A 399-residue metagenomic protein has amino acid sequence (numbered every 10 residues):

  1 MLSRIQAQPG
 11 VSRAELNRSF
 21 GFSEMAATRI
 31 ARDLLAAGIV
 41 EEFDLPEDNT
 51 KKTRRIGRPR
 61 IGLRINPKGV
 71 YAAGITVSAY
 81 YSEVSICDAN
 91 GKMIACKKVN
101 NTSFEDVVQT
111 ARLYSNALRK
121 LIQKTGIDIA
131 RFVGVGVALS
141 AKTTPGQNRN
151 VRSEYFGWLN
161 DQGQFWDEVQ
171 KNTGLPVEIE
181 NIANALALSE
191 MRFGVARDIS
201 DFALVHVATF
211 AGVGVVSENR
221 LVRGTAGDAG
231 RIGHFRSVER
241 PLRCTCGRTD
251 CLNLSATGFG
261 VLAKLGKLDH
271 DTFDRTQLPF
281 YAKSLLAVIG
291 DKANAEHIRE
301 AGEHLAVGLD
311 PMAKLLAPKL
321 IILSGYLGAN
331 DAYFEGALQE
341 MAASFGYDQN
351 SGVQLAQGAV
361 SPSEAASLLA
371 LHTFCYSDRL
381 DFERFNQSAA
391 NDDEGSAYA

Functional and structural regions predicted by a protein language model:
L2-K98, D106-D128, L252-A399: ATP-binding/phosphotransfer module of carbohydrate and carboxylate kinases, centering on a glycine-rich
G62-R64, A72-T76, F132-G136, F202-H206 (+1 more regions): Short glycine-aspartate micro-motif
Y80-S82, K142-T144, G212: Short, acidic Gly/Pro/Ser/Thr-rich loop/turn segments
G91-K92, Q147-R149, N219, G227: Detector for glycine-centered tight turns/loop "hinges" at secondary-structure junctions
M93-C96, N100-D201, A332-A343: Glycine-rich phosphate-binding loop and adjoining helix at the ATP-binding site of ATP-dependent phosphoryl-transfer
C96-K98, E105-T110, N160-A287, A399: Glycine/GP-enriched mid-protein hinge/lid loop-to-helix segment characteristic of carbohydrate kinases
S140-T143, T209-F210, L327-G328: Short glycine-rich anion-binding loops that position phosphate/pyrophosphate groups of nucleotides and phosphorylated
